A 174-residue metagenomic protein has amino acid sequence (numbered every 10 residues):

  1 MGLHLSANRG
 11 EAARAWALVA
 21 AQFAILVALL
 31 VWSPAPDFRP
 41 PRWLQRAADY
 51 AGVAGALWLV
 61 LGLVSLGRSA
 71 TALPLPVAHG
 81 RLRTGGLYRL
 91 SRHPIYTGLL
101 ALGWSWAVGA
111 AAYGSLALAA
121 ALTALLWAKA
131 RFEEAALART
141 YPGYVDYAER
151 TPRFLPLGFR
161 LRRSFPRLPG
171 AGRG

Functional and structural regions predicted by a protein language model:
M1-T84, G98-G174: Membrane-anchoring alpha-helices and their flanking helix-loop junctions
G85, R89-T97: Histidine-centered phosphotransfer motif of kinases
